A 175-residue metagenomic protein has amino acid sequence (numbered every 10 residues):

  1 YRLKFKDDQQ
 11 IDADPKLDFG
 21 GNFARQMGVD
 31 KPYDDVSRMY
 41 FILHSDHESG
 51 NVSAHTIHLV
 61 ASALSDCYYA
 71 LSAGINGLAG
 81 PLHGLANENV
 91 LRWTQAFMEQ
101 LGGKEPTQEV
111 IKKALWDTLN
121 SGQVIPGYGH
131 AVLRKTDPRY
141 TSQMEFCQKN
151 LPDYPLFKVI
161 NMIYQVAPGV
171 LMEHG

Functional and structural regions predicted by a protein language model:
Y1-G175: Non-transmembrane, aqueous-exposed alpha-helical and coiled segments at domain scale
